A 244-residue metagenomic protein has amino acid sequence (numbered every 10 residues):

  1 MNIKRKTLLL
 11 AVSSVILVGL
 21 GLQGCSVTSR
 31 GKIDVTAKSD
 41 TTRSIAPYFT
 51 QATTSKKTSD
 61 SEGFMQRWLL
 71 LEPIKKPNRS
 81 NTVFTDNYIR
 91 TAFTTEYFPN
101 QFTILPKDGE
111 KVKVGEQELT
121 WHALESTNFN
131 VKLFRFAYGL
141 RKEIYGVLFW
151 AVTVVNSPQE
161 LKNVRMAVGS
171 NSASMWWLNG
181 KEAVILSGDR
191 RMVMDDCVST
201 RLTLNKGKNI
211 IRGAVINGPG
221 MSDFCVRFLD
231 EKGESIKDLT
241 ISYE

Functional and structural regions predicted by a protein language model:
N2-V12: Bacterial N-terminal signal peptides that target proteins for export
L22-G24: C-terminal motif of bacterial Sec signal peptides marking the signal peptidase cleavage site
V27-V131, A214-E244: Accessory carbohydrate-binding/adhesion or oligomerization-edge regions at the termini of glycan-active proteins
R135-G139, W150-V152, D195-S199: Short structured motifs
I144-N156: Short beta-strands within extracellular/lumenal beta-sheet-rich domains
S157, M166-S170, V215-N217: Non-cytosolic beta-sheet module surface loops
K162-W177, I211: Aromatic-lined ligand-binding clefts that engage carbohydrates, nucleic acids, or primary amines
M175-V226: Beta-strand-rich ligand-recognition modules
